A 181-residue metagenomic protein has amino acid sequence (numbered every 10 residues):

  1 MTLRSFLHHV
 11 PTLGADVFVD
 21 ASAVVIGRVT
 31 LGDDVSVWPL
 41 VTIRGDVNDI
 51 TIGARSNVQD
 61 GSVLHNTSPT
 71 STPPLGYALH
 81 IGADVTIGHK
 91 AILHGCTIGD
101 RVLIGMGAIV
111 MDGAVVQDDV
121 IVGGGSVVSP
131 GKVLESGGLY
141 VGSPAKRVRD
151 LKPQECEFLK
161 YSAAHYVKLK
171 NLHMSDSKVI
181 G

Functional and structural regions predicted by a protein language model:
T2-T12, D16, D20, S71-I92 (+2 more regions): C-terminal segments of enzyme domains that contribute to small-molecule binding surfaces
A15, D20-A21, I26-G27, G32-D33 (+16 more regions): Left-handed beta-helix
